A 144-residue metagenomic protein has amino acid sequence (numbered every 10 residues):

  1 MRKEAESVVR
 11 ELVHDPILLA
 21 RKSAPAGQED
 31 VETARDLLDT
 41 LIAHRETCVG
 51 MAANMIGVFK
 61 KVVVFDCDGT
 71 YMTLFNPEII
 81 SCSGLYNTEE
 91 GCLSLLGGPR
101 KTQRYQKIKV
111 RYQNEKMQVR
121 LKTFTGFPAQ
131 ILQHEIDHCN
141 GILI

Functional and structural regions predicted by a protein language model:
M1-I144: Positively charged
